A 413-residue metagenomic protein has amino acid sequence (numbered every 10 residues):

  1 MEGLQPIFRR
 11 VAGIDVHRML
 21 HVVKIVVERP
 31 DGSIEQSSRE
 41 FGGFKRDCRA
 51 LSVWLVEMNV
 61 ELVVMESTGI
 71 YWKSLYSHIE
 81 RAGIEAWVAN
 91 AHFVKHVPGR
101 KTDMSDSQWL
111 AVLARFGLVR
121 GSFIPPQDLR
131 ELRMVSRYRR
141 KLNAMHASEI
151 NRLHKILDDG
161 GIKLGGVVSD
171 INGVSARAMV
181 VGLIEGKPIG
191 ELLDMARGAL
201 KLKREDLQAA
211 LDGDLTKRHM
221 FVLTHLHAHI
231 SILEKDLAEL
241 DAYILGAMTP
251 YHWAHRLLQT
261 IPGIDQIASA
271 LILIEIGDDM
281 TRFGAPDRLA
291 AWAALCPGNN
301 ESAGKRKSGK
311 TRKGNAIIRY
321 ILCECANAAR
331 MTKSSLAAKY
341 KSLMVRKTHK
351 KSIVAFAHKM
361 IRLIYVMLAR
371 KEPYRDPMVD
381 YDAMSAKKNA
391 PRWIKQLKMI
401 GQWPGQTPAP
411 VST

Functional and structural regions predicted by a protein language model:
M1-T413: A detector of single, family-specific signature residues that are central to catalytic or substrate-handling motifs
